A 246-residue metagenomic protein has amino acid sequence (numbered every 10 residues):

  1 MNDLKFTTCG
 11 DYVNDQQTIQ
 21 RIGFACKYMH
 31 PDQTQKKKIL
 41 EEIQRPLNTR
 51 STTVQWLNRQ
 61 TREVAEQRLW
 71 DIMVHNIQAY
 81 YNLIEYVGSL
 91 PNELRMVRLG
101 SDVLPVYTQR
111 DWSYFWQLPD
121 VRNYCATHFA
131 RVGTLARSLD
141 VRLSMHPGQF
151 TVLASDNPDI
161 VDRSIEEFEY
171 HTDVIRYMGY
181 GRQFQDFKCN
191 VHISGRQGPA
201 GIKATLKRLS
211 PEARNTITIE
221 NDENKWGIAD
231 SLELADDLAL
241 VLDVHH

Functional and structural regions predicted by a protein language model:
M1-R142, T151-D162, D173, Y177-Y180 (+3 more regions): Alpha/beta catalytic barrel-like cores
A25-K27, R98-G100, S144-G148, N190-H192 (+2 more regions): A cross-family glycoside hydrolase active-site/sugar-binding cleft signature
N92, F184, D236: Structured loop/turn residues at beta-strand edges in well-structured enzyme cores
P147-Q149, L153, M178-R196: Active-site groove signature of glycoside hydrolases
V161-I165, D186, I193-G195, E220: Residues lining hydrophobic/aromatic ligand-binding pockets adjacent to catalytic sites
I165-T172, I202-L206: Hydrophobic, well-ordered secondary-structure segments
I193-H246: Acidic/histidine-rich catalytic cores of soluble enzymes
